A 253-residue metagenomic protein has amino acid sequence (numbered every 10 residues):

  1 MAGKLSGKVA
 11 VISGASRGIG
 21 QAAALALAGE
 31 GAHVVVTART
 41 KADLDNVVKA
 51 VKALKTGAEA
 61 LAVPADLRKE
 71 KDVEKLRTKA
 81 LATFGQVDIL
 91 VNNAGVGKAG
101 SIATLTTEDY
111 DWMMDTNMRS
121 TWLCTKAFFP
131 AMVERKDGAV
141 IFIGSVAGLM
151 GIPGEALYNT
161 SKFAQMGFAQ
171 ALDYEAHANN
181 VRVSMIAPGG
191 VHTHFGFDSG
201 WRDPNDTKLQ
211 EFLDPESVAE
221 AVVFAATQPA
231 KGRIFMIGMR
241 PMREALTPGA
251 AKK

Functional and structural regions predicted by a protein language model:
V9, S16-G18: Conserved glycine-rich cofactor-binding loop
E30-V47: Conserved glycine-rich Rossmann-like NAD(P)H-binding loop of the short-chain dehydrogenase/reductase
S101-I102, D109-D111: Substrate-binding pocket helix/loop in short-chain dehydrogenase/reductase
T125, S161: Active-site helix of classical SDR
P130, Y174-H177: Alpha-helical segment proximal to the catalytic Tyr-Lys
S145: Residue(s) in the substrate-gating loop at a strand-loop-helix junction that position the organic substrate next
V181, M185-I186, W201, N205-P248: C-terminal helical subdomain
